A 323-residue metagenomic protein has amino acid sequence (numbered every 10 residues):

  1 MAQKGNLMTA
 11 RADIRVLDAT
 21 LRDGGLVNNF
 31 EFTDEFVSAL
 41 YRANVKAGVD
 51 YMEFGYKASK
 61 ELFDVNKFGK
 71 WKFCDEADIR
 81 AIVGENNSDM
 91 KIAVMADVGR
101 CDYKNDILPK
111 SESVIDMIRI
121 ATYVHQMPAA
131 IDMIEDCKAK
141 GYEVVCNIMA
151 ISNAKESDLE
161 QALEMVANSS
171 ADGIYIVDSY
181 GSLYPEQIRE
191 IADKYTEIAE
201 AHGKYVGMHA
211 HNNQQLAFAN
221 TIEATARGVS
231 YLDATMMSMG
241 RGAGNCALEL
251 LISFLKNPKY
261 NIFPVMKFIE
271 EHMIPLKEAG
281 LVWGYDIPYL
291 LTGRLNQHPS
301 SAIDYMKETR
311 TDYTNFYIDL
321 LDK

Functional and structural regions predicted by a protein language model:
M1-K323: Catalytic cores and adjacent flexible loops of soluble metabolic enzymes that perform enolate/carbanion chemistry on
